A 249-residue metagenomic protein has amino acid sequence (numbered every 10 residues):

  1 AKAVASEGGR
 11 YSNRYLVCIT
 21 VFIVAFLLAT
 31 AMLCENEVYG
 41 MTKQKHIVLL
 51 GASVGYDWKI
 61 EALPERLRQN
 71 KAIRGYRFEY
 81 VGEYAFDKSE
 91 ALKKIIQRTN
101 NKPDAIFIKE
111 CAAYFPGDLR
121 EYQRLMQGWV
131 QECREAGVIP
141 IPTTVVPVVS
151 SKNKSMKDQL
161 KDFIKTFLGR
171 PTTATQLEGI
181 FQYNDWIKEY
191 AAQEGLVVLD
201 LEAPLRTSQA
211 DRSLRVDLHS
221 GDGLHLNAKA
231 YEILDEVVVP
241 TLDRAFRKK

Functional and structural regions predicted by a protein language model:
K2-V4, G9, N13-R14, A29: Short, low-complexity intrinsically disordered segments enriched in A/P/G/S/L with frequent Arg, especially at protein
T20-A31: Bacterial N-terminal signal peptides
G40-R124: Conserved SGNH/GDSL esterase-like catalytic core that processes O-acyl groups on lipids and polysaccharides
V48-L50, T99, V197, V216-K249: Histidine-centered active-site loop/cap adjacent to the catalytic His in serine esterases/O-acetyl transfer systems
Y56-K59, F115-G117, V148-N153, R206-A210: Short catalytic/ligand-binding loop motif for oxyanion handling, primarily in non-cytosolic enzymes, centered on
C111-R120, R170-Q176, D222-H225: The substrate-binding groove and active-site-proximal loops of carbohydrate-active enzymes, especially glycoside
E135-I139: A short helix->loop->beta-strand "cap" motif at the edges of active sites that frequently abuts
K152-L201, Y231: Substrate-gating cap/lid alpha-helix
